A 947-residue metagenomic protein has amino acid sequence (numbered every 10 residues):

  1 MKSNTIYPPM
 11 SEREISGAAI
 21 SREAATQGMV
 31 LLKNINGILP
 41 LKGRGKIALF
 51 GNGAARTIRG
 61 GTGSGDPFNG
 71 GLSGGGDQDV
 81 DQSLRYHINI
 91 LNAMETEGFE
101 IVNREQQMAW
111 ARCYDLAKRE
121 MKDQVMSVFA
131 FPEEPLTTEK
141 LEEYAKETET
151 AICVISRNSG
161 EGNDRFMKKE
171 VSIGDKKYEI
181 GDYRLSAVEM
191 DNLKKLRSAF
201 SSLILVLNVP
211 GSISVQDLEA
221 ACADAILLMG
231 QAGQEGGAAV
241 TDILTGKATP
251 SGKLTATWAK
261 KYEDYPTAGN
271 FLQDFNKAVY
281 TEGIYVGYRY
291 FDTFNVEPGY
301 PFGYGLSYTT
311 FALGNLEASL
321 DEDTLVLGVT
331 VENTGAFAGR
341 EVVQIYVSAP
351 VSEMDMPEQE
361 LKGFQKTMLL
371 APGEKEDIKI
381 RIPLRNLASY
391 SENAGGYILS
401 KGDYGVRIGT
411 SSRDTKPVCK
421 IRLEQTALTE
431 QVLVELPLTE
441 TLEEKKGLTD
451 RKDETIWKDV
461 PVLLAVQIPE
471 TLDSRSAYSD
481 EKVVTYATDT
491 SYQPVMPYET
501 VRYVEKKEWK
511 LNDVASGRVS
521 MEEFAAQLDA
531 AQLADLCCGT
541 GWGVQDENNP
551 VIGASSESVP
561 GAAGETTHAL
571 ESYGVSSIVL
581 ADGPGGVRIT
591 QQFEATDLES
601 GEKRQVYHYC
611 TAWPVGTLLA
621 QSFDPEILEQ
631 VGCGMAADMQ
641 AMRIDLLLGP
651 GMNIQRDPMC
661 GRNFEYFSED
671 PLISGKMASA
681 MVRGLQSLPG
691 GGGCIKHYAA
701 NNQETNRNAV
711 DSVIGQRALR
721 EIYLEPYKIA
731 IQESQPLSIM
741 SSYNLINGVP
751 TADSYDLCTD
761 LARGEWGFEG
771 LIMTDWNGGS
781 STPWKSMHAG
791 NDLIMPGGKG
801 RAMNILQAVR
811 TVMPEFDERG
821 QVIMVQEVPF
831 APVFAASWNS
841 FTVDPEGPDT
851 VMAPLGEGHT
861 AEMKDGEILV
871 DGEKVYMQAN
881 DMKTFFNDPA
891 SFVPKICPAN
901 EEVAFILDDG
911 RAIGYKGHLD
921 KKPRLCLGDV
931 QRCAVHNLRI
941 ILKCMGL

Functional and structural regions predicted by a protein language model:
M1-S389, I398-D414, Q431-L947: Glycoside hydrolase catalytic-domain context in secreted enzymes
G395: Extracellular/periplasmic metallocenter environments
D414-E430: Short beta-strand elements
